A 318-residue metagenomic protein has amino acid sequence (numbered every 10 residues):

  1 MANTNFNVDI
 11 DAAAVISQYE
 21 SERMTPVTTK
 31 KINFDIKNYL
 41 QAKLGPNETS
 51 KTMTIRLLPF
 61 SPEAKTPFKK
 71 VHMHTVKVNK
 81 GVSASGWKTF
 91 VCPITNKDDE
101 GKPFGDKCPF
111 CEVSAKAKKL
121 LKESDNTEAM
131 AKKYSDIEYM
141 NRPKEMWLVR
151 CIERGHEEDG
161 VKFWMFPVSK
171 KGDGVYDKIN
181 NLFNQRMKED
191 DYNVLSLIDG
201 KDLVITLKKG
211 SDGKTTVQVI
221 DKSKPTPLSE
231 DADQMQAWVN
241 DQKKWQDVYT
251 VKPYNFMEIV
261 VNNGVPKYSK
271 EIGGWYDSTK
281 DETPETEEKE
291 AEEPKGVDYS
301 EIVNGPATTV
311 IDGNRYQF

Functional and structural regions predicted by a protein language model:
A2-F6, N262-F318: Acidic, gly/ser/pro-rich intrinsically disordered tails
A2-L195, G210, Y254-S278: OB-fold ssDNA-binding interfaces and closely related basic DNA-contact patches used across DNA replication/repair
A12, I32, T127, D231 (+4 more regions): Short linear sequence motifs
P26, K171, V194, G200-D202 (+1 more regions): Proteins with a high burden of low-complexity, intrinsically disordered sequence enriched in S/T/G/P/A and R, requiring
K162-N240, K244-W245: Extended serine/threonine-enriched, polar tracts that run as long, contiguous segments within proteins
T216-P284: Epigenetic mark-reader domains in eukaryotic nuclear proteins
